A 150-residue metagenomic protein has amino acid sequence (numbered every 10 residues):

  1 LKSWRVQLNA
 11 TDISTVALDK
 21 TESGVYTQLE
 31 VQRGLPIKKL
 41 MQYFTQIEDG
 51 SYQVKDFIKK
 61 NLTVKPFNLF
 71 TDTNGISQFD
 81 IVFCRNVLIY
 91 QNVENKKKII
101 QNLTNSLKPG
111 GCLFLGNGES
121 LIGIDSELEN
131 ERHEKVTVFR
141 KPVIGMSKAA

Functional and structural regions predicted by a protein language model:
K2-F83, V87-Q91, N95, L121 (+1 more regions): Extended basic-aromatic, gly/pro-enriched interface segments that bind polyanionic ligands
W4-V6, G111, L128: A structural micro-motif
Y26-T27, I99-Q101, E131-R132: Glycine-rich, phosphate-binding/catalytic loops in enzymes
I81, S126-A150: Core SAM-dependent methyltransferase catalytic element
K97-P109: A short glycine-rich, Lys/Arg-flanked "PGG" loop and its adjoining helix->strand segment in the class I
S106, G110, T137-R140: C-terminal, active-site-flanking charged/polar segments
P109-N117: Conserved beta-strand signature within the Rossmann-like core of class I S-adenosyl-L-methionine
N117, I122-I124, E129: DNA-binding patch around the recognition helix
